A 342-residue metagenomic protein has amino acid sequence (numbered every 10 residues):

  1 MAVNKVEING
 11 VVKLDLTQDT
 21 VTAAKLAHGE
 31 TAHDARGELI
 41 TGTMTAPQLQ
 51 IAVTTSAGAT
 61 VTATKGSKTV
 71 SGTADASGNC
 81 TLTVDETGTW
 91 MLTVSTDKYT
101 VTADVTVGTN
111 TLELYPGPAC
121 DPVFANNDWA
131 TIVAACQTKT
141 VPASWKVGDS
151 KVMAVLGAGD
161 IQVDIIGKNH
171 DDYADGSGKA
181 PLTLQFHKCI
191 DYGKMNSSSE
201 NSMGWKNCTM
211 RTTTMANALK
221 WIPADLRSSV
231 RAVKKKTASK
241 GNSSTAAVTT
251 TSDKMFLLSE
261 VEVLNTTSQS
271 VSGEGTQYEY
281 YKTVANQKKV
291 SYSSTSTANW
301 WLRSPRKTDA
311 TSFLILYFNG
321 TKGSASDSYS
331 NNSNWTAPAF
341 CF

Functional and structural regions predicted by a protein language model:
M1-Q48, Y99: Beta-rich interaction/scaffold domains
G29-A32, V53, G78, V94 (+1 more regions): Extracellular/surface recognition and adhesion modules
L49-A57: A short, amphipathic beta-strand motif
A59-A63: Hydrophobic beta-strand segments
K65-V84: Short, acidic Ser/Thr/Gly-rich low-complexity loop/linker segments typical of extracellular and cell-surface proteins
E86-K98: A short, solvent-exposed beta-strand micro-motif common in secreted/extracellular proteins
S95-P118, F256: Structured interaction patches on ligand/partner-binding surfaces of diverse proteins
G117-F342: Collagenous Gly-X-Y triple-helix signature in extracellular proteins
